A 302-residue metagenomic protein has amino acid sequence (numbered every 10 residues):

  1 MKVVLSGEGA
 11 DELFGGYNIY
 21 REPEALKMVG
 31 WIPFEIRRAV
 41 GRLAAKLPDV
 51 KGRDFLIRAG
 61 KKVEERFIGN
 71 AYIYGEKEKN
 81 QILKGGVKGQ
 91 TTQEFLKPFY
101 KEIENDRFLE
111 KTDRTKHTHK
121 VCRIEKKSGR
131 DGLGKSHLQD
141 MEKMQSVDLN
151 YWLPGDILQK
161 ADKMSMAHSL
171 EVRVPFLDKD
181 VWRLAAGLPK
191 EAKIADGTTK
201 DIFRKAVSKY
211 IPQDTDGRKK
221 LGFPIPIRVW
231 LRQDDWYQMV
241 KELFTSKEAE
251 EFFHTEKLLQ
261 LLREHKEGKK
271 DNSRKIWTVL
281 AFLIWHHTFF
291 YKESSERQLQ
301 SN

Functional and structural regions predicted by a protein language model:
M1-K51, W152, I157, A161-V181: Active-site adenylate/phosphate-handling loop in enzymes that bind or generate adenylated species
V3-S6, K62-N302: Adenosyl-5′-phosphate
I19, L26, D49, R53 (+3 more regions): Charged, solvent-exposed alpha-helical segments that act as regulatory interaction surfaces
R42, D54, Q260-E264: Polar/charged alpha-helical tracts
L47, G52-F67: Mid-to-C-terminal "cap/lid" subdomains and adjacent gly/pro-rich loops that border and regulate access to redox
